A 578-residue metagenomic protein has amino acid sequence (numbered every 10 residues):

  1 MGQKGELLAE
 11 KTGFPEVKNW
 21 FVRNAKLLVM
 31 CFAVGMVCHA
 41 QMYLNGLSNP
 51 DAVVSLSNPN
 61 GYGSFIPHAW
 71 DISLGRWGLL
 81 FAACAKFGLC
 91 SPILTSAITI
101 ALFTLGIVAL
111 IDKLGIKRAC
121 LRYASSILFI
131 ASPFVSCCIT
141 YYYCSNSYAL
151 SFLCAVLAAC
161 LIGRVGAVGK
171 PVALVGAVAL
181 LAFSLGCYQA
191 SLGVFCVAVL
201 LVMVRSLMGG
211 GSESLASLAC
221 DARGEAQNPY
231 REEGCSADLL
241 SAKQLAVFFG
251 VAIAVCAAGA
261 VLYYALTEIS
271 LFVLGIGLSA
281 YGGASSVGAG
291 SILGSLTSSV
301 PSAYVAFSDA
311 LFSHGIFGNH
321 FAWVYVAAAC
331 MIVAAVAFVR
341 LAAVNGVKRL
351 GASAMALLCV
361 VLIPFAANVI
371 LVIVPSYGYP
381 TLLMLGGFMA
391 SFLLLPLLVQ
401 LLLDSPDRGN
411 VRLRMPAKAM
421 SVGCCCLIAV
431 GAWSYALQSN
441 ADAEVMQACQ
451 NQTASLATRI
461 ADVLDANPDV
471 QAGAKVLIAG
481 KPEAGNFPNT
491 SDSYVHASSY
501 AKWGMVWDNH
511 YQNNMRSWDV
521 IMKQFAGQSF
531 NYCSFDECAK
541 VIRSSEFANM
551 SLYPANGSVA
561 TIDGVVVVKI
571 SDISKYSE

Functional and structural regions predicted by a protein language model:
A9-A69, W77, A83-L105, K113-S126 (+8 more regions): Intrinsically disordered, polar/acidic, low-complexity terminal segments
V37-H39, F249-I332: Membrane-lumen/periplasm interface segments of specific transmembrane helices in polyprenyl phosphate-linked
I72, R76, T99-L102, C120-G163 (+3 more regions): Membrane-interface micro-motifs in multi-pass membrane enzymes
I107, F312-S353: Hydrophobic, aromatic-rich transmembrane alpha-helices and their immediate juxtamembrane boundary segments
A155-A173, S206-E213: Membrane-interface transmembrane helices that cradle and orient dolichyl/undecaprenyl
L161-A182, A219, A237-G250: Short hydrophobic alpha-helices at membrane interfaces in multi-pass membrane enzymes
A173-Q189, V194-F195, L200, A258: Membrane-interface alpha helices of multi-pass inner-membrane proteins
V194-A257, V261: Perimembrane helix-loop-helix junctions
